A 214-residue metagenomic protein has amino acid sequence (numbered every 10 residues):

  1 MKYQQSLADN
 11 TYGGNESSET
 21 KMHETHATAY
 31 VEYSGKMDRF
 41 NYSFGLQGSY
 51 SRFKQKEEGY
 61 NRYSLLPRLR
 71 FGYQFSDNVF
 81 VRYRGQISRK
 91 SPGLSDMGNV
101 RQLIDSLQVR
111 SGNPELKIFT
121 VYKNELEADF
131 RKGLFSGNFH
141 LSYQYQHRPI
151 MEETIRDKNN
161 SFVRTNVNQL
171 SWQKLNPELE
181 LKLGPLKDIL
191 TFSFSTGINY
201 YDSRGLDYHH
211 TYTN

Functional and structural regions predicted by a protein language model:
K2-G14, K54-L65, L94-Q102, L107-V109 (+3 more regions): Outer-membrane beta-barrel translocator domains and adjoining extracellular loop/strand segments of Gram-negative
Y3-Q5, T25, G35-R39, G48-K54 (+6 more regions): Transmembrane beta-strands of outer-membrane beta-barrel pores
K21-E58, R62-G72, D188-I198: Surface-exposed extracellular loop regions of Gram-negative outer-membrane beta-barrel proteins
M22, K117, K132, S136-N214: Outer membrane beta-barrel strand-and-loop segments of large Gram-negative receptors, especially TonB-dependent
E24-H26, R62-S64, R68, V109 (+3 more regions): Membrane-spanning beta-strands of outer-membrane beta-barrel proteins
A27-G35, L69-Y73, L116, L126-F130 (+2 more regions): Residues on the lipid-exposed face of transmembrane beta-strands in outer-membrane beta-barrel proteins
S34-N41, L65, Y73-D77, T120 (+3 more regions): Outer-membrane beta-barrel strand-turn architecture
D77-N124, H140-T165: Surface-exposed extracellular loop regions of Gram-negative outer-membrane beta-barrel proteins, predominantly
